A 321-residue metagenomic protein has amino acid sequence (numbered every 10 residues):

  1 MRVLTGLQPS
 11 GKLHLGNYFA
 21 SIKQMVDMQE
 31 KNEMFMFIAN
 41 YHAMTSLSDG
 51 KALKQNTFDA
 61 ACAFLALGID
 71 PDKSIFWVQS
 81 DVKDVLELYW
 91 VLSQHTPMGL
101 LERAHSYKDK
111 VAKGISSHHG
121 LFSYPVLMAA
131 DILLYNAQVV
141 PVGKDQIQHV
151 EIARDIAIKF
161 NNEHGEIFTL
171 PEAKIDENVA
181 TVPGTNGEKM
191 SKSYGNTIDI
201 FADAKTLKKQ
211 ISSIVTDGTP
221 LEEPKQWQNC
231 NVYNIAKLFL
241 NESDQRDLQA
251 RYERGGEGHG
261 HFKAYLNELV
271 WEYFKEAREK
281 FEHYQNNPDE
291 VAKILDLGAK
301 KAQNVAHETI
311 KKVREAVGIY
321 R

Functional and structural regions predicted by a protein language model:
R2-A130, E282: N-terminal Rossmann-like or analogous alpha/beta NTP/dinucleotide-binding catalytic cores that position adenine
P9, V140-P141, N196: A generic structural motif
I75-V78, P141, T219: Short catalytic-loop micro-motif centered on adjacent basic/acidic residues
E87-L88, R103-E163, F168-P183, E188 (+1 more regions): Classical nucleotidyltransferase
M98-E102, L134-P141, L240-L248, R278: Short helix-capping/linker segments at secondary-structure and domain boundaries
Q148, R154-R321: Conserved nucleotide- and phosphate/pyrophosphate-binding catalytic cores in adenylate/nucleotidyl-handling enzymes
